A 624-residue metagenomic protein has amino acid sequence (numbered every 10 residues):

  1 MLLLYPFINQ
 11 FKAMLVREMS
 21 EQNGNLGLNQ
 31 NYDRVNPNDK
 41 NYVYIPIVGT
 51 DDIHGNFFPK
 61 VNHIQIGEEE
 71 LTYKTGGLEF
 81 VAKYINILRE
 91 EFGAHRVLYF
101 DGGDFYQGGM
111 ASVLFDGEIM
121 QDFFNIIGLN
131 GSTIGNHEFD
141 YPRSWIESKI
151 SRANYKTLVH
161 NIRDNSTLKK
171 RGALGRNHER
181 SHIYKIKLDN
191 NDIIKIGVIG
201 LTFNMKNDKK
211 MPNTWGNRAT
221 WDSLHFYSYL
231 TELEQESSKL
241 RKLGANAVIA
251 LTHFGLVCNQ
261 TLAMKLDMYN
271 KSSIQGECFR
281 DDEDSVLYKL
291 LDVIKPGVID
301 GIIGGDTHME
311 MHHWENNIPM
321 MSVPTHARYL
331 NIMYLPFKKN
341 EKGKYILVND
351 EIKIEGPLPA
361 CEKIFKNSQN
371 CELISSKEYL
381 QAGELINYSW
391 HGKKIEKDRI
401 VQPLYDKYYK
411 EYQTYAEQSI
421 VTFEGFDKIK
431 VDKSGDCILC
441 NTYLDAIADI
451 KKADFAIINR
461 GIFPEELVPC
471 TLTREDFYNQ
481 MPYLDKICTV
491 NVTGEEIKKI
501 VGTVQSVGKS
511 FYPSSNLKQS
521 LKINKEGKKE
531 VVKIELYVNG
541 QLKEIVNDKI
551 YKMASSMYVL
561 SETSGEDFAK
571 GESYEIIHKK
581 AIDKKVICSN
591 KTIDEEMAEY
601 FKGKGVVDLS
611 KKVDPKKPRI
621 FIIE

Functional and structural regions predicted by a protein language model:
M1-Q10: Classical Sec-dependent N-terminal signal peptides that target proteins to the secretory pathway
F7, L15, E21-P357, S434 (+2 more regions): Acidic, metal/ion-coordinating pockets
L15, G24-Y84, E90, P212-L230 (+2 more regions): Catalytic centers of hydrolytic enzymes
